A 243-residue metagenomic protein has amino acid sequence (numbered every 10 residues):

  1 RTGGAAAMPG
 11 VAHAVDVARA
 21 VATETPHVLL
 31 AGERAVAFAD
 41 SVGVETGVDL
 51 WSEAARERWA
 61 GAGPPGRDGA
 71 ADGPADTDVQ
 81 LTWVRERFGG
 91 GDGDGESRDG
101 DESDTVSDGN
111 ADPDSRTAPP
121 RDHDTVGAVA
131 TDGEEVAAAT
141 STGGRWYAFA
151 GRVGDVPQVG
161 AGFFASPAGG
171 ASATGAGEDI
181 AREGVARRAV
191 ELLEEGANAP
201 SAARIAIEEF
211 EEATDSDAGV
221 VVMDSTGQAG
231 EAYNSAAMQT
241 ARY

Functional and structural regions predicted by a protein language model:
R1-Y243: N-terminal nucleophile
